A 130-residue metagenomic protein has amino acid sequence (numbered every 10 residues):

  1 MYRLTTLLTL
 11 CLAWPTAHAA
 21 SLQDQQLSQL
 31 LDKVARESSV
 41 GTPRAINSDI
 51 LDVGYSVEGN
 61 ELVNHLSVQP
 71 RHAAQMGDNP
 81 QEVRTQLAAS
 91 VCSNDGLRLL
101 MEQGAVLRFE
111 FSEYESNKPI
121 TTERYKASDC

Functional and structural regions predicted by a protein language model:
L4-A13: Sec-dependent N-terminal signal peptides
P15-A19: Sec/Tat signal peptide C-region and signal peptidase I cleavage site
S21-S39: Short N-terminal segments immediately surrounding and downstream of signal-peptide cleavage
G41-D49, R98-E102: Short secondary-structure junctions
A45-Q69: Short edge beta-strands and adjacent turn/loop segments
S67-R84: A short interface-forming secondary-structure element
A89-T121: A short amphipathic beta-strand at an alpha->beta junction
I120-C130: Short, low-complexity, Pro/Ser/Thr/Gly-rich segments in the mature regions of secreted, periplasmic
